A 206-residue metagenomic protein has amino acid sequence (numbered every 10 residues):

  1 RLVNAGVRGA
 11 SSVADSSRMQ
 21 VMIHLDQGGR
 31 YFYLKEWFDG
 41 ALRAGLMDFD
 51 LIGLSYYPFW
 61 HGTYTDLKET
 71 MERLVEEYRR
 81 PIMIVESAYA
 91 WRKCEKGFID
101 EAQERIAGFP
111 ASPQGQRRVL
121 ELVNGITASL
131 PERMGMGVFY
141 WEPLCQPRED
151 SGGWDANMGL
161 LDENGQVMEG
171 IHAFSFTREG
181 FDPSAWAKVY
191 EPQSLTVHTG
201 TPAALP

Functional and structural regions predicted by a protein language model:
N4-I23, F32-E104, G115, E121-G135: Glycoside hydrolase catalytic-domain groove-lining segments
V21-L25, F139-E142: Extended hydrophobic secondary-structure segments that form protein cores and membrane-embedded regions
D26-Y31, P143-P147: Short, internal active-site loops enriched in acidic
E69, R73-E76, R92-L122, I126-P206: Aromatic-rich peripheral "rim/lid" segments of glycoside hydrolase catalytic domains that contact and position glycan
